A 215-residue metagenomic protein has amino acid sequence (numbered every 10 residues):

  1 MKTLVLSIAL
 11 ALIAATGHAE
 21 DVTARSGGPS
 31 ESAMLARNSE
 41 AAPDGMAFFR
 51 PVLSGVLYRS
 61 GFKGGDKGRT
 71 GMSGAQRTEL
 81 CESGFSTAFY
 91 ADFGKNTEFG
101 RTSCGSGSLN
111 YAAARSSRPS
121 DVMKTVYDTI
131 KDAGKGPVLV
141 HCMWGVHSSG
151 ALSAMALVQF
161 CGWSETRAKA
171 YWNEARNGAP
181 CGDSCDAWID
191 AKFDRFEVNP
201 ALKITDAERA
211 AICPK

Functional and structural regions predicted by a protein language model:
V5-I13: Bacterial N-terminal signal peptides
H18-V140, W144, A151-K215: Cys-dependent protein tyrosine phosphatase-like superfamily
